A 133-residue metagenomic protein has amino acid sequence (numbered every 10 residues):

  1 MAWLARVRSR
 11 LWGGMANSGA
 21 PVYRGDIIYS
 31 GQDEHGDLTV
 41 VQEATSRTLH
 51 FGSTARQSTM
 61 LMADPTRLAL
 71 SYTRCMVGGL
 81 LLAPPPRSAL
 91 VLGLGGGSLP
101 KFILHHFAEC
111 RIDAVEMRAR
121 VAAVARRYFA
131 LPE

Functional and structural regions predicted by a protein language model:
M1-F51: N-terminal auxiliary segments of SAM/dcSAM-dependent transferases
A2-L4, A63-E133: The AdoMet/dcAdoMet-binding core of the Class I SAM-like
R24-I27, D33, M60, R87 (+1 more regions): Generic preference for well-ordered secondary structure
V41, Q57-D64: Short amphipathic beta-strand/extended segments with alternating polar/hydrophobic composition
T45, T54, A119: Residues that form or immediately flank small-molecule/cofactor binding pockets and catalytic motifs
H50-S58: Short, basic/glycine-rich phosphate-binding loops at helix/coil junctions that contact nucleotide phosphates
